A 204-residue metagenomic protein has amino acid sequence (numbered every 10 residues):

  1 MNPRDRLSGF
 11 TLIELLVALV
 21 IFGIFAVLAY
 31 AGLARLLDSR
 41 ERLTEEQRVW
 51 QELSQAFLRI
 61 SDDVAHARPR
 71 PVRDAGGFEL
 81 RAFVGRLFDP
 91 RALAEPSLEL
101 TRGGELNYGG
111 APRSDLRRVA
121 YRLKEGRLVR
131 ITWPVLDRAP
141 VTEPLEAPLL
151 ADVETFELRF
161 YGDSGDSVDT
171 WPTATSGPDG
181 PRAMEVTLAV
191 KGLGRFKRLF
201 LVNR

Functional and structural regions predicted by a protein language model:
N2, R6-L33: N-terminal single-pass transmembrane signal-anchor helix
L28-R138: Extracytoplasmic beta-strand-rich oligomerization domains located immediately C-terminal to a leader/signal peptide
P112-S114, P140-V141, A151, D179-P181: Short solvent-exposed loop/turn micro-motifs enriched in small/polar/acidic residues
S114-R118, E143-P144, K197: Short, surface-exposed coil-to-beta transition loops
L128, L145-D152: Local beta-strand/beta-hairpin segments that build beta-sheet-rich folds
V135-P148: Short aromatic-glycine motifs in intrinsically disordered, low-complexity regions
D152-R204: Short linear sequence signals and composition-biased patches located at protein termini or domain-edge surfaces
